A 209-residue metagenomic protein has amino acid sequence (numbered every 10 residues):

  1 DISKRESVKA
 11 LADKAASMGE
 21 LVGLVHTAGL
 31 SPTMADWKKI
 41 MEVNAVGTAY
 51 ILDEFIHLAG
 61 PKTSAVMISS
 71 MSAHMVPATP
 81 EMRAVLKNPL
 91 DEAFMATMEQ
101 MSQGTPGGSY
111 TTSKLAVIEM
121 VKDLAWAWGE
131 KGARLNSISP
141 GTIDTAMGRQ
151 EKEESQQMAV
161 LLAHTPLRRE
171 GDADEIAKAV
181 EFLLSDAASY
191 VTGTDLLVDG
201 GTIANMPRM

Functional and structural regions predicted by a protein language model:
D1-V8, A15, G29: Rossmann-fold cofactor-recognition segment
G29-M34, P61-K131, T142: Catalytic loop of short-chain dehydrogenase/reductase
Y50, S109-Y110, L115-I118, S137 (+2 more regions): C-terminal helical subdomain
H57, W126-A127, S189: Alpha-helical segment proximal to the catalytic Tyr-Lys
P80, T192-M209: Short C-terminal tail/terminal secondary-structure segment of NAD(P)H-dependent dehydrogenase/reductase domains
G129-R134, V191-G193: Short, small/polar-rich loop/turn modules that mediate ligand/substrate recognition or access, typified
S139-Q150: Short, flexible catalytic-loop segment of classical short-chain dehydrogenase/reductase
